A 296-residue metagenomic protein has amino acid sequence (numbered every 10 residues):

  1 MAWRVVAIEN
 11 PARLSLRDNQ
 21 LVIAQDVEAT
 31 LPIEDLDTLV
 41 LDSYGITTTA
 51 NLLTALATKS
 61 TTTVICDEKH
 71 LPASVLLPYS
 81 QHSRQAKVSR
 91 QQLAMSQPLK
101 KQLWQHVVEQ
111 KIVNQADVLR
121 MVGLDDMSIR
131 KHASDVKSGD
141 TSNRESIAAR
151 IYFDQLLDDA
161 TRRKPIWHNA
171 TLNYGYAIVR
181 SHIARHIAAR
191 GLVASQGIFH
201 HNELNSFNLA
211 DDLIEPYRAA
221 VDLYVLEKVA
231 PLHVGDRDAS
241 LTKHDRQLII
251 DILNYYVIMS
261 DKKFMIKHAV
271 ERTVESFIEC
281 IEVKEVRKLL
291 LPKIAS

Functional and structural regions predicted by a protein language model:
M1-E28: N-terminal, Lys/Arg-enriched amphipathic/low-complexity engagement segments that precede the first folded domain
M1-W3, R17-Q20, L41-S43, A55 (+1 more regions): A short linear-motif detector with a strong N-terminal bias
W3, P11-A12, T58, P72-S296: Active-site helix-to-loop segments that bind/position phosphate- or nucleotide-bearing substrates and donors across
A7, A24-A29, L39-L41, K69 (+2 more regions): Preference for short coil/turn "hinge" residues that link or interrupt alpha-helices
I8, T30-I33, S43-A50, A57-T58 (+3 more regions): Generic alpha-helical scaffold signal
R13, A29-P32, L53-A55, A160-T161: Short secondary-structure boundary/capping segments within folded domains
L16-I23, T62, D135-V136, N169: Short low-complexity stretches enriched in small and charged residues
E34-Q85: Glycine/small-residue-rich interface belts in oligomeric ring/scaffold proteins and their assembly partners
